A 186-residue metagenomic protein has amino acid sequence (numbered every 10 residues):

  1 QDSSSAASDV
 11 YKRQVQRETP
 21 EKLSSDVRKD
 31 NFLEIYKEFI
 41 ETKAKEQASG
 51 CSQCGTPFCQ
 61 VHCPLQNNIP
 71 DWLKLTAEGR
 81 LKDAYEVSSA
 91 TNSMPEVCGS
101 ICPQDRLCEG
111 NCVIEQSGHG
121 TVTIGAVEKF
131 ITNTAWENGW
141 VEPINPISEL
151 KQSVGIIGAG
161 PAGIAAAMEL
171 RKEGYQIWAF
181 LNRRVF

Functional and structural regions predicted by a protein language model:
Q1-A7, Y11: Single conserved hydrophobic/aromatic residue that forms the stacking wall/gate of nucleotide- or nucleobase-binding
S3, L150-Q152: Residue-level preference for short coil/turn positions at secondary-structure junctions
V15-I35: Short, contiguous pre-domain boundary segments
R28-Q47, N68-S100, G118-I147: Ferredoxin-type iron-sulfur electron-transfer modules in oxidoreductases and energy-metabolism complexes
S49-N68, S93-Q116: Local cysteine-cluster metal-coordination motifs and their immediate loop/turn environment, predominantly Fe-S cluster
C112, V127, G160: Conserved hydrophobic/aromatic pocket- or pore-lining residues that grip, position, or stack substrates in active sites
S153-W178: N-terminal Rossmann-like FAD-binding beta1-loop-alpha1 element of flavoenzymes
A179-R184: Conserved acidic E/D residue at the C-terminus of a beta-strand in Rossmann-like folds
